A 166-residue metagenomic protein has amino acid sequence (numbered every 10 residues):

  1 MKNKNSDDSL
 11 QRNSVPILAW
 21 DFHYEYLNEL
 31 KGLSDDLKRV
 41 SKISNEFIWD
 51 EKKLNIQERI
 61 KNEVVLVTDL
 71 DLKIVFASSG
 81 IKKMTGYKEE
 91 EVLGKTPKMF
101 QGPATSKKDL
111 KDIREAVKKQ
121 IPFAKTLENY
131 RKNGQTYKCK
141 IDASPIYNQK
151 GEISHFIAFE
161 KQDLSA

Functional and structural regions predicted by a protein language model:
M1-E63, V67-D69, I153-A166: PAS-family sensory modules
K61-N62, V117-T126, C139: PAS/PAS-like sensory domains
I74-V75: Conserved hydrophobic beta-strand signature of PAS-family and PAS-like sensory domains
I81-V92: PAS/PAS-like sensory domain cap-loop motif
L93-A104: PAS-family sensory/regulatory domains
P103-E115: PAS/Per-ARNT-Sim sensory domains
E128-G134, Y147-N148: PAS-family sensory domains
Y130, I141-S144, F159: PAS-family sensory domains
